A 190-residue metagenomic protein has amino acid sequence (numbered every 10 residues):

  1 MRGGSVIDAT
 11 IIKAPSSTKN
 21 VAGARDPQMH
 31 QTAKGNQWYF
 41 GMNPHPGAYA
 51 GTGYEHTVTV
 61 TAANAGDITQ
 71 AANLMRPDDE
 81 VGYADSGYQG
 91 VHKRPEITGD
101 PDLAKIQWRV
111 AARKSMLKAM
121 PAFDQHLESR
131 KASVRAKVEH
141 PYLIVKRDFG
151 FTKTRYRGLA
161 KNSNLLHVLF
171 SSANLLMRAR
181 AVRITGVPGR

Functional and structural regions predicted by a protein language model:
M1-D102, H167-N174, V187-P188: Polybasic low-complexity intrinsically disordered regions
Y54-E55, A112-S115, R178: Short, acidic Gly/Pro/Ser/Thr-rich loop/turn segments
E80-V81, S86-N164, G186: Helix-centered, glycine/charged polyanion-binding patches within enzymatic domains that contact phosphate-containing
V145, S171-R178: Buried hydrophobic packing segments
M177-T185: Charged phosphate-binding loop/patch that engages nucleotide di/tri-phosphates or the phosphate backbone of nucleic
